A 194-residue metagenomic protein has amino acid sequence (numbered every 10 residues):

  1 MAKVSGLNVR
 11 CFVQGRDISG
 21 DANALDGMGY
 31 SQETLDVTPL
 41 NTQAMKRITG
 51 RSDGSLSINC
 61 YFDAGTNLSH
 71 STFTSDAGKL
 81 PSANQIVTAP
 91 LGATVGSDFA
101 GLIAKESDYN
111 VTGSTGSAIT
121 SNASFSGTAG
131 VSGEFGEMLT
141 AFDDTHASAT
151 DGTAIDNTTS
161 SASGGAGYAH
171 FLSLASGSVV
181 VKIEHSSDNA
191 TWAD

Functional and structural regions predicted by a protein language model:
M1-A64, V95-S126, V131-S160: Solvent-exposed edge beta-strands and adjacent loop segments that serve as assembly or binding interfaces
C11, Q85-I86, S124, G165-A169: Short, hydrophobic/proline-enriched secondary-structure or compact coil segments at domain edges
G15, L91-A93, S187-N189: Solvent-exposed strand-loop boundary residues in beta-sheet-rich modules
S55-S75, S161-Y168: Charged, amphipathic alpha-helical segments
F62-D108: Short, acidic/charged, Gly/Pro-enriched secondary-structure junctions
A64-L68, V131-E134, A175, N189-T191: Residue-level signal for secondary-structure boundary sites
E137-D194: Low-complexity, Ser/Thr/Pro-rich intrinsically disordered linker/stalk segments at domain junctions
